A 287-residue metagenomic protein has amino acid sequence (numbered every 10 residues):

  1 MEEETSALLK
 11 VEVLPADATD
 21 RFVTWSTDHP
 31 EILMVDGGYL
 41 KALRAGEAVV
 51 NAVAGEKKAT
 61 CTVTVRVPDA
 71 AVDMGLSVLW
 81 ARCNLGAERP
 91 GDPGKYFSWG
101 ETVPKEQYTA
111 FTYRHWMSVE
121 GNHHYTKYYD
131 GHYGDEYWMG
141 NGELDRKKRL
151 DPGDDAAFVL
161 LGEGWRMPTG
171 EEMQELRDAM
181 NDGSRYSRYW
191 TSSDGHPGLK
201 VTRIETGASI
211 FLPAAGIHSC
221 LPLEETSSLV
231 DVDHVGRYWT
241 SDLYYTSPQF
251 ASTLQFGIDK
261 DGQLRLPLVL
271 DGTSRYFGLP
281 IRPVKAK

Functional and structural regions predicted by a protein language model:
M1-V67: Extracytoplasmic soluble-region selector
P68, V72-Q107, M117-G121, K127-K287: C-terminal, surface-exposed recognition/capping segments
A110: Catalytic cores of transferase enzymes with a strong primary signal for eukaryotic protein kinases
